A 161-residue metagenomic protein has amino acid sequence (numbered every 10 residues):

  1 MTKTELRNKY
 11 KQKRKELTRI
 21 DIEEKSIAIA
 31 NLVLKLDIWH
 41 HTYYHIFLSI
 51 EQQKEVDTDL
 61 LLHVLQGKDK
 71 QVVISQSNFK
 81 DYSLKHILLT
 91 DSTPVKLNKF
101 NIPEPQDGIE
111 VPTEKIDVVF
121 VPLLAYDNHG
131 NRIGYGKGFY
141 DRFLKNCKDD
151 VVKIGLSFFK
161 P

Functional and structural regions predicted by a protein language model:
M1-P103, I109-E114: N-terminal active-site beta-alpha-beta segment that forms phosphate/nucleotide-binding and substrate-recognition loops
K80-P161: Conserved phosphate- and dinucleotide-binding cores of soluble alpha/beta proteins, encompassing both enzyme active
